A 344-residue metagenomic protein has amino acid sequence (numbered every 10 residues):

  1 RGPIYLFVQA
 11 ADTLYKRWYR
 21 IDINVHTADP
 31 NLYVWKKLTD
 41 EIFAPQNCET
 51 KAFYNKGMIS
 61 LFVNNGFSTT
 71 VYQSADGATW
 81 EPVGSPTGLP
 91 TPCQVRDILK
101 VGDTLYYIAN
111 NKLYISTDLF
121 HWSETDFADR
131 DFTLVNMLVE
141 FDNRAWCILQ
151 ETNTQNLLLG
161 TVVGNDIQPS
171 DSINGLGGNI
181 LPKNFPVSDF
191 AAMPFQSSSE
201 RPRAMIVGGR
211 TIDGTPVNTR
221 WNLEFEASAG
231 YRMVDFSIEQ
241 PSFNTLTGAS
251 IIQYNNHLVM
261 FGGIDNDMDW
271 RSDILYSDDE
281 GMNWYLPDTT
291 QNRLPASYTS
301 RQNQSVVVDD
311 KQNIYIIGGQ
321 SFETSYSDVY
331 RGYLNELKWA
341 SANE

Functional and structural regions predicted by a protein language model:
R1-C48, A342-E344: Beta-rich interaction/scaffold domains
T13, N64-T69, Q150-Q155, S197-S199 (+3 more regions): Short glycine/acidic-enriched loop and turn motifs that connect beta-strands
L32-D40, W80-G88, S123-R130, I167-L181 (+3 more regions): Beta-propeller fold detector
E41-Y54, G88-G102, F127-R144, G178-S197 (+2 more regions): Repeated scaffold domains used in trafficking and secretory/extracellular systems, primarily beta-propellers
N55-F62, D103-Y107, N143-C147, S199-I206 (+2 more regions): Entry beta-strands of beta-propeller and related beta-repeat scaffolds
Q73-A75, I115-S116, G160-G164, S277-D278 (+1 more regions): Conserved Ser/Thr-centered positions that define the repeating blades of beta-propeller domains
D235-G248, M282-D309, N343: Conserved blade-ending motifs and adjacent loop-strand segments that build the rim/top face of beta-propeller domains
L294, S300-E344: Blade-level signature of beta-propeller repeat domains, shared across WD40, Kelch, NHL, RCC1 and BNR/Asp-box propellers
